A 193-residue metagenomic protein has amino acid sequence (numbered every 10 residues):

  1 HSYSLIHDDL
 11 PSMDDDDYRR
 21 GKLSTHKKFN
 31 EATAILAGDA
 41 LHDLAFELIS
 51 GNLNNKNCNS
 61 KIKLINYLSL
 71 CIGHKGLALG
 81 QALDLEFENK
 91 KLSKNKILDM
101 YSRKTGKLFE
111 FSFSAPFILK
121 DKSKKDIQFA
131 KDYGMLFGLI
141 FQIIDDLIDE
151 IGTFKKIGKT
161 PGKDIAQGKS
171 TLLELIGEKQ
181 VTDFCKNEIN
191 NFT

Functional and structural regions predicted by a protein language model:
H1-T193: Mg2+-dependent prenyl diphosphate-binding active-site environment of isoprenoid biosynthetic enzymes
